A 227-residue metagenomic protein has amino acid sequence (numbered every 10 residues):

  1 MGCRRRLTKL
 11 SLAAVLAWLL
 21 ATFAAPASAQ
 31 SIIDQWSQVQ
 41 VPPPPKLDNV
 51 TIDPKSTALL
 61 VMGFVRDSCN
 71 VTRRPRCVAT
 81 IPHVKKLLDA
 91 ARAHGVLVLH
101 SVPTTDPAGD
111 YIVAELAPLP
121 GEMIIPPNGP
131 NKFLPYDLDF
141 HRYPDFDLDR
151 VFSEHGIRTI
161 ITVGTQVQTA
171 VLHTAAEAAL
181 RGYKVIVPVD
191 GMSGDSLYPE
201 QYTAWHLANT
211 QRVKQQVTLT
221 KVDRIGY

Functional and structural regions predicted by a protein language model:
M1-T8: N-terminal secretory signal peptides that target proteins for export/translocation
S11-F23: Bacterial N-terminal signal peptides
A29-A58, D106-Y227: Active-site-adjacent betaalpha module
S31-Q38, C69-V78: Acidic/histidine-rich helix-loop elements that form or flank divalent-metal/phosphate-binding sites at the catalytic
K55, R73-H100: A short alpha/beta connector and helix-capping loop motif
L60-V71: Acidic/histidine-rich, surface-exposed loop or edge segments in extracytoplasmic proteins
V71-C77, V84, P126-P130, L138: Second-shell loop/turn segments in exported
